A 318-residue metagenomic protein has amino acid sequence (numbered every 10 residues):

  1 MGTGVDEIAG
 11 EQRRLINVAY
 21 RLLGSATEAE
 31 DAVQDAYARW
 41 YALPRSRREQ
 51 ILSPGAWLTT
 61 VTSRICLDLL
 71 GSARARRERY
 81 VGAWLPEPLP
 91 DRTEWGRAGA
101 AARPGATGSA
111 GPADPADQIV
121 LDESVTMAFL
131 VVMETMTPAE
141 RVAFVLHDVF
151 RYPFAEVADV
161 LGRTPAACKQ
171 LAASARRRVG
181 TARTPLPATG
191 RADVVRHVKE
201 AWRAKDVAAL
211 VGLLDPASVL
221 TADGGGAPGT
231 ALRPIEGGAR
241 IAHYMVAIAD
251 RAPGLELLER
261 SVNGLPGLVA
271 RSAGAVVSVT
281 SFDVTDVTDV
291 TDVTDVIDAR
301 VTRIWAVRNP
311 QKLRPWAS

Functional and structural regions predicted by a protein language model:
M1-D31, D35-H197, D206: Active-site-adjacent scaffolding segments
H197, R203, A231, P253-G254 (+3 more regions): Polar, acidic low-complexity tracts enriched in Ser/Thr/Gln/Glu with frequent Gly/Pro and Thr-Pro motifs
V198, L210, S218, A299: Hydrophobic pocket/interface hotspot
P216-L258: A solvent-exposed, acidic/Ser-Thr-rich amphipathic alpha-helical stretch
E259-R260, F282: A structural signal for short hydrophobic beta-strand segments in well-ordered beta-sheet cores
P266-A273: Short beta-strand segments that buttress and anchor functional surface loops
V279-W316: Short beta-strand edge/turn micro-motifs at domain boundaries
